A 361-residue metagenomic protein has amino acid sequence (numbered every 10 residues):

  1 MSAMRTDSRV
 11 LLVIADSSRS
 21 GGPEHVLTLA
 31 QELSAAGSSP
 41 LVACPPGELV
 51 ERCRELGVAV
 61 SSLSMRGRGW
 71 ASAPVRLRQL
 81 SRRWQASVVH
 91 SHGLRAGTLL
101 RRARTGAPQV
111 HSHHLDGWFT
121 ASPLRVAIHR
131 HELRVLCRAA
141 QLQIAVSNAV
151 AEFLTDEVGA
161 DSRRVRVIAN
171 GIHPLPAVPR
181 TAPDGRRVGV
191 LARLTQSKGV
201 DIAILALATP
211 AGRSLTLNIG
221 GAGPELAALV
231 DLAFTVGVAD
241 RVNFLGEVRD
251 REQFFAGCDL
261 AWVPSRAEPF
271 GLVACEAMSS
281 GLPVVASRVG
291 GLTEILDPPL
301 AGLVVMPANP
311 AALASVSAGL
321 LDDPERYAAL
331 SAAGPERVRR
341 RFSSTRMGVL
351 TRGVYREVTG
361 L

Functional and structural regions predicted by a protein language model:
L12-S72, G223: N-terminal strand-loop element at the rim of the active site of nucleotide-sugar-dependent glycosyltransferases
S20-Q31, R186, V190-T209, P224-V230 (+2 more regions): A conserved mid-protein helix/loop that constitutes part of the nucleotide-sugar donor-binding site
A71-V75, P108, G117-A139: Nucleotide-sugar donor phosphate/pyrophosphate-binding loop at the beta->alpha transition of glycosyltransferases
S91-G97, H113: Short His-centered aromatic/hydrophobic patch
A149, G171: Carbohydrate-associated surface elements
E247, R266: Aromatic "clamp/platform" in nucleotide-sugar-dependent glycosyltransferases that forms part of the donor/acceptor
P283-A286, L296: Short hydrophobic beta-strand element within catalytic cores of glycosyltransferases and related nucleotide-activated
P298-P310, G319-P324: Conserved acidic donor-binding segment of nucleotide-sugar-dependent glycosyltransferases
